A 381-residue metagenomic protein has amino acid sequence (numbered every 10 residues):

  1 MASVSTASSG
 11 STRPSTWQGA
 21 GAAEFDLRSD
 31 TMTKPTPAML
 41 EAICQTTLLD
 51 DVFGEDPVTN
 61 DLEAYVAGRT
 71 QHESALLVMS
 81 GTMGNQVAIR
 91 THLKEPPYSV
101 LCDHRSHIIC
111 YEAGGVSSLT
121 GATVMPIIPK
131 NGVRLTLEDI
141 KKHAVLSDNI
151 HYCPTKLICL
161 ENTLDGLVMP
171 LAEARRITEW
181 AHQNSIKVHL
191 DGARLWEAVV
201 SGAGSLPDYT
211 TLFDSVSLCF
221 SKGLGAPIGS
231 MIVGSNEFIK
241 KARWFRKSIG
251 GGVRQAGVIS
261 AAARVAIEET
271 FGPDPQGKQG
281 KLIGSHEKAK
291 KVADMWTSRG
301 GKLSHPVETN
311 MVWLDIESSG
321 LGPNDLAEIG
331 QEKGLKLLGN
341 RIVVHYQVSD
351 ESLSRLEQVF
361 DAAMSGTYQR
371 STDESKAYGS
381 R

Functional and structural regions predicted by a protein language model:
A2-T46, D50-S352, L356-R381: Conserved PLP-enzyme active-site core in the AAT-like
